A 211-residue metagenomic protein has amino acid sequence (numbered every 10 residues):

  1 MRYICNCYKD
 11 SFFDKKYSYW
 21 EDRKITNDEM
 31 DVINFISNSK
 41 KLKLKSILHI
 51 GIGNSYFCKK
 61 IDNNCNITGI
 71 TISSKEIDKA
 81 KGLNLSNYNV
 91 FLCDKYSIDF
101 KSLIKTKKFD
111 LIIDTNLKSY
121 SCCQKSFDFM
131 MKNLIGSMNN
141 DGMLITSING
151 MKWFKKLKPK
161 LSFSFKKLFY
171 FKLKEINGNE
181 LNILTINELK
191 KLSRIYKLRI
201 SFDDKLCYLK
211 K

Functional and structural regions predicted by a protein language model:
M1-S39, G53-N64, I70-Y88, D94-S97 (+1 more regions): Class I (Rossmann-like) S-adenosyl-L-methionine-dependent methyltransferase catalytic domain, capturing the SAM-binding
K43-G53: Conserved class I S-adenosyl-L-methionine
K59-D62, M131, I135: A structural alpha-helix within SAM-dependent methyltransferase catalytic domains
K101-I112: A short acidic, Gly/Pro-enriched loop at the edge of an enzyme's catalytic core that lines a small-molecule cofactor
D114-L117: A short beta-strand submotif of the Rossmann-like class I SAM-dependent methyltransferase core that lines
Y120-N133: A short, conserved alpha-helix within the catalytic core of class I
S121-C122, M138-N140: Helix-to-beta-strand junctions that scaffold the AdoMet/dcAdoMet cofactor pocket in Class I SAM-dependent enzymes
